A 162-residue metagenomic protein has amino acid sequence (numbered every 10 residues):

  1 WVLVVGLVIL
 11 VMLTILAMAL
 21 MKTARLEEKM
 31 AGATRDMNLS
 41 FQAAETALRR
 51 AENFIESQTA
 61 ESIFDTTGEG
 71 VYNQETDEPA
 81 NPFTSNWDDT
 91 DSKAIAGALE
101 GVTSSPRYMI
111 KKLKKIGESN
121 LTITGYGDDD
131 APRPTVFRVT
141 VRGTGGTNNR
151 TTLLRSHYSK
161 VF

Functional and structural regions predicted by a protein language model:
W1-G6, L10-F162: Terminal alpha-helical segments
